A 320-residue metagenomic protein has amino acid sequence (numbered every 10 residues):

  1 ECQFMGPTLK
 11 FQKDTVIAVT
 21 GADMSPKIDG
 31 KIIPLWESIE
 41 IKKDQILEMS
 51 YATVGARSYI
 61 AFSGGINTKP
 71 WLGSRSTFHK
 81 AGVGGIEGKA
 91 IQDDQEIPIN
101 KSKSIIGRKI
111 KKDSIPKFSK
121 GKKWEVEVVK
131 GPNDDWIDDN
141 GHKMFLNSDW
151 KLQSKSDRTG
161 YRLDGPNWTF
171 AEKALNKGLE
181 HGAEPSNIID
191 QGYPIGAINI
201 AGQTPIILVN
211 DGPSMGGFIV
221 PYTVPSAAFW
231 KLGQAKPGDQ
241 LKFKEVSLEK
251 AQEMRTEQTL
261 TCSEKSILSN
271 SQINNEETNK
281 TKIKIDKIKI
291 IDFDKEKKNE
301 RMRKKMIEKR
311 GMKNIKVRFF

Functional and structural regions predicted by a protein language model:
E1-F320: Conserved "landmark" site that anchors the functional core of diverse proteins
